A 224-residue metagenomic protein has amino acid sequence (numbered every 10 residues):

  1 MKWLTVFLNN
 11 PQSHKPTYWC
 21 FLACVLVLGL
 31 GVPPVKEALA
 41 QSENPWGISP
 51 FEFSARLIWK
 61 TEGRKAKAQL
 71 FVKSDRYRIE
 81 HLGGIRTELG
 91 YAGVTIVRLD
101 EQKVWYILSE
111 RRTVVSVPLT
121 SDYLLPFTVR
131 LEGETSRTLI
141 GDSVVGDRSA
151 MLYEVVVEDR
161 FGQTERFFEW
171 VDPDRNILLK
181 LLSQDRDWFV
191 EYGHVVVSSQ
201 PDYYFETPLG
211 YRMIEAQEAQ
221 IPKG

Functional and structural regions predicted by a protein language model:
W3, L22-Y77, T207-G224: N-terminal leader/targeting segments and the immediate start of mature chains
W3-F21: Bacterial N-terminal signal peptides that target proteins for export
P45, A68-V72, T95-V97, R137-D142 (+1 more regions): Short, exposed beta-strand/loop patches in secreted or surface proteins that constitute
W46-P50, E132, R148: Edge/loop elements at the starts and ends of beta-strands within beta-rich repeat scaffolds
G63-R64, T128-I140, V190: A short, amphipathic edge element
A68-F127, S183-H194: An acidic-aromatic
F71-S74, R98-L99, L108-R111, D174 (+4 more regions): N- and C-terminal low-complexity/disordered segments
G83-R86, G93-T95, G146-Y211: Gly/Pro-enriched, hydrophobic low-complexity segments that function as extracytoplasmic propeptides/linkers
